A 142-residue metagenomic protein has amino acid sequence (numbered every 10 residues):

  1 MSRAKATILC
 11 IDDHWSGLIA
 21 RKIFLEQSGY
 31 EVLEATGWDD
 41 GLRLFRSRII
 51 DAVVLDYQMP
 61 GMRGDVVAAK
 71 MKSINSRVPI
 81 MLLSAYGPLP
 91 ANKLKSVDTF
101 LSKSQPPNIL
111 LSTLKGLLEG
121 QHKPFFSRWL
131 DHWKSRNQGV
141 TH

Functional and structural regions predicted by a protein language model:
K5-S16, R21-L25, V53: Conserved acidic segment of CheY-like receiver
E34-A52: Acidic, metal-coordinating helix/loop segments flanking the phosphotransfer/catalytic sites of two-component signaling
T36-G37, R63-V67: Acidic catalytic/metal-coordinating carboxylates
R43, D65-S76: Short amphipathic alpha-helix used as the core "switch/output" element in two-component signaling
D56: Active-site residues of response regulator receiver
M59: Receiver (REC) domain active-site loop signature in two-component systems and cognate sites in sensor histidine kinases
Q121-H142: CheY-like receiver
